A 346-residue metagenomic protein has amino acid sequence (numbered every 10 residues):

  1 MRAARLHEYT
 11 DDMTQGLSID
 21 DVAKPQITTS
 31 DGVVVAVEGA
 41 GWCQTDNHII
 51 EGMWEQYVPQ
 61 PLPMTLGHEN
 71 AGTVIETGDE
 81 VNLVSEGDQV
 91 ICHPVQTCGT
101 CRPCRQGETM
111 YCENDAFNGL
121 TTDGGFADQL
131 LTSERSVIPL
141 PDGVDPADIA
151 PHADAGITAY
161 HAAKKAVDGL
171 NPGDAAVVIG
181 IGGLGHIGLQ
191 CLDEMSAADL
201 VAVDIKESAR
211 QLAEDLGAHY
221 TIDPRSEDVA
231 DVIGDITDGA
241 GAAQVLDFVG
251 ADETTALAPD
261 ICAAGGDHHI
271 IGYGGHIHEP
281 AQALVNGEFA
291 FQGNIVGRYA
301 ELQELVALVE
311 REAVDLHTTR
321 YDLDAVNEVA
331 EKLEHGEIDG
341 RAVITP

Functional and structural regions predicted by a protein language model:
M1-A3, D31, A36, A256-D260 (+1 more regions): C-terminal hydrophobic helical "lid"/dimerization subdomain of Rossmann-like NAD(P)H-dependent oxidoreductases
A23-G41, W54-R102, S136, P141-V144: Glycine-rich beta-strand-centered segment in the early N-terminal region that forms part of a ligand/cofactor-binding
P59, Q96-I179: NAD(P)H dinucleotide-binding glycine-rich loop of Rossmann-like/cofactor-binding domains, especially the beta1-alpha1
D142-E227, D231: Mid-domain Rossmann-like dinucleotide-binding core that forms the NAD(H)/NADP(H) cofactor-binding site
V229-G239: Conserved amphipathic alpha-helix within the SDR
A240-L246: Short SAM/SAH-binding signature in class I
V249-H317, P346: Glycine-rich phosphate-binding loop and adjacent beta-alpha segment of Rossmann(oid) nucleotide-cofactor-binding
